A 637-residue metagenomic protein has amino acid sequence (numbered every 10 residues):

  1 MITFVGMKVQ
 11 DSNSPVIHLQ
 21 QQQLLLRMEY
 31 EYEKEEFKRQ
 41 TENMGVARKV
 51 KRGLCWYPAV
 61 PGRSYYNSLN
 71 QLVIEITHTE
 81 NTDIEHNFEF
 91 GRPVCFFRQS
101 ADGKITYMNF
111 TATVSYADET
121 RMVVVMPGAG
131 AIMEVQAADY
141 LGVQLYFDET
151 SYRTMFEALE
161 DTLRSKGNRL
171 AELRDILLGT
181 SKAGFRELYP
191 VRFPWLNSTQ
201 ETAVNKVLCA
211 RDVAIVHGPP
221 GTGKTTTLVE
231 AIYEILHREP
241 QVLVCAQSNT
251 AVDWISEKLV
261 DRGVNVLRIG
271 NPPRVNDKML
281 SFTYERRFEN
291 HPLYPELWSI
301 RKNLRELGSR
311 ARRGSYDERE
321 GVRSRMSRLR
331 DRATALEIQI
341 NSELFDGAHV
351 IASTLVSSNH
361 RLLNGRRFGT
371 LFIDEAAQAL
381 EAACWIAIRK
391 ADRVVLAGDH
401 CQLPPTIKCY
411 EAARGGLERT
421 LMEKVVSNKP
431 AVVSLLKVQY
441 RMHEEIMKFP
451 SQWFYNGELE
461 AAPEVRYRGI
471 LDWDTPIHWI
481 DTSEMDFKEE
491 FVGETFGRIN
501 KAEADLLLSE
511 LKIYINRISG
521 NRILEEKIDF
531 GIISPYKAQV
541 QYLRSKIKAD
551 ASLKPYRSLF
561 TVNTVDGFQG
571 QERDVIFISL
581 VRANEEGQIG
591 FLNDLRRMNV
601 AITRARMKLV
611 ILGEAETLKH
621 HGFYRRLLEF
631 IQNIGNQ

Functional and structural regions predicted by a protein language model:
M1-F90, M122: A helicase ATPase "motif cassette" and its flanking acidic/Ser/Thr-rich regulatory loops
I2-Q23, R27, N81-N205, D261 (+1 more regions): Pre-ATPase regulatory/linker segments immediately N-terminal to the P-loop/RecA-like helicase/translocase core
F185-Y189, Y233, Q241, C245 (+6 more regions): Conserved P-loop NTPase motor core of helicases/translocases
R192-D212, T227, S353, I499: N-terminal pre-P-loop "Q-motif" helix
G218, N271, E375: The Walker A (P-loop) glycine that initiates the GxxxxGKT/S ATP-binding motif of P-loop NTPases
G223: Conserved glycine(s) of the Walker
T227, A231, A251: Hydrophobic positions on the alpha1 helix immediately C-terminal to the Walker A/P-loop
R238-P240, S248, S342, V356-Q637: Conserved helicase motor core of SF1/SF2 NTP-dependent helicases
